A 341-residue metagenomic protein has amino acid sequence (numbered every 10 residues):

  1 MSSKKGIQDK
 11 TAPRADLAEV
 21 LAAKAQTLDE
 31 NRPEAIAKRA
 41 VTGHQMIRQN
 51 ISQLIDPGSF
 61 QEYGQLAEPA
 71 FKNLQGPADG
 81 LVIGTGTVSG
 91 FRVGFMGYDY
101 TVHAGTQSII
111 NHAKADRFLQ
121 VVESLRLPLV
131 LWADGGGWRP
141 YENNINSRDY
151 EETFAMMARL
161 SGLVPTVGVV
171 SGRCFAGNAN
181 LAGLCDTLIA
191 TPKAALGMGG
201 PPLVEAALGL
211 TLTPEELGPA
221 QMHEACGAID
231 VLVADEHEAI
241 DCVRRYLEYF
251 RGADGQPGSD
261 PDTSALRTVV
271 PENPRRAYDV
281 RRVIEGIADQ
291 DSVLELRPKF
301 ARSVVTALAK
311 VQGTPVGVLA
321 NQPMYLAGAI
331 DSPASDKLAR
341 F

Functional and structural regions predicted by a protein language model:
M1-V93, D99-A104, A234-V316, A320-A327 (+1 more regions): Intrinsically disordered, low-complexity segments enriched in small/flexible residues
L28, Q75, N111, S171 (+2 more regions): Charged, low-complexity surface patches
G43-M46, F95, D134, L181-A182 (+2 more regions): Hydrophobic/aromatic residues within transmembrane alpha-helices of multi-pass small-molecule transporters
H44, F91, L127, T187 (+2 more regions): Short glycine/serine/threonine/alanine-rich loop segments
P77-A78, I110, R148-E152, E215 (+1 more regions): Short secondary-structure boundary/capping elements
T87, F91-A158, V167-S171, A307-A309 (+1 more regions): Cleft-lining beta-strand/loop regions that shape enzyme active-site pockets
I110-K114, R148, G177, G183 (+3 more regions): Charged, alpha-helix-enriched surfaces in structured cytosolic catalytic cores of large nucleotide-utilizing machines
A133-G255: Conserved catalytic cores of soluble enzyme domains, especially glycine-rich substrate-binding beta-alpha loops
